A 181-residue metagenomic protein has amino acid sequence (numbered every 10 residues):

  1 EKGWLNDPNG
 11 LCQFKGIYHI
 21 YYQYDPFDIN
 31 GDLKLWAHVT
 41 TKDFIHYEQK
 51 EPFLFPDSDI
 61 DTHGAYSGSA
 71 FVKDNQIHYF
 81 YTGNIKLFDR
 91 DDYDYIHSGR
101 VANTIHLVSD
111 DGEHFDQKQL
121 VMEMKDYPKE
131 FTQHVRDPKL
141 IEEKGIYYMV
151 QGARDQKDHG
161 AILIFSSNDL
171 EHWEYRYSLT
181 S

Functional and structural regions predicted by a protein language model:
E1-D137, I141-S181: Beta-rich carbohydrate-recognition and catalytic domains
